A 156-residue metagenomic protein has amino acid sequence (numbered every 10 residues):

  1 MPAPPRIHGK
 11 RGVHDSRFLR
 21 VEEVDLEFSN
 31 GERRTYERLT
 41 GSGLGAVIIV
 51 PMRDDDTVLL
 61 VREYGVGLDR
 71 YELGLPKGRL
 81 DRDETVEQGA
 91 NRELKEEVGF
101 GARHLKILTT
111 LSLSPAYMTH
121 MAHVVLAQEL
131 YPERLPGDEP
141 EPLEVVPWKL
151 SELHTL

Functional and structural regions predicted by a protein language model:
M1-R11: N-terminal positively charged helical leader segments and presequences
K10-I48, R53-D54: Acidic, metal-coordinating catalytic segment for phosphate/diphosphate chemistry, firing primarily on the Nudix
G12-R17, S29, G41, V66 (+1 more regions): Acidic pyrophosphate-coordinating catalytic loop
N30-T35, R70-E72, E133-P136: Short small-residue beta-strand/loop micro-motif enriched in glycine and branched aliphatics
L39, G43-K77: A glycine-rich, hydrophobic loop/mini-helix early in the fold
G45-I48, R53, G78-L156: Unchanged
